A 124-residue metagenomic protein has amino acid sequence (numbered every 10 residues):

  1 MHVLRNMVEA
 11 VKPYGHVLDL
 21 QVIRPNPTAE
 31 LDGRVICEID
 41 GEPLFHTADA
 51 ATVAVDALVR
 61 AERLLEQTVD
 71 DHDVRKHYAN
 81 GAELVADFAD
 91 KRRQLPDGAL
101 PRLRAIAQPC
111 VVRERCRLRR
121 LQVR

Functional and structural regions predicted by a protein language model:
M1-H16: A short glycine-rich, Lys/Arg-flanked "PGG" loop and its adjoining helix->strand segment in the class I
M7, V17-D19, H77-Y78, F88: Long, contiguous hydrophobic alpha-helical segments, chiefly transmembrane helices and signal peptides
V8, E42-H46, R75: A short glycine-/small-residue-rich loop at the edge of a beta-strand within enzyme catalytic domains
G15-D49: Conserved class I S-adenosyl-L-methionine
G41-V69: Active-site capping/gating segments
R60-R124: Conserved Class I S-adenosyl-L-methionine
